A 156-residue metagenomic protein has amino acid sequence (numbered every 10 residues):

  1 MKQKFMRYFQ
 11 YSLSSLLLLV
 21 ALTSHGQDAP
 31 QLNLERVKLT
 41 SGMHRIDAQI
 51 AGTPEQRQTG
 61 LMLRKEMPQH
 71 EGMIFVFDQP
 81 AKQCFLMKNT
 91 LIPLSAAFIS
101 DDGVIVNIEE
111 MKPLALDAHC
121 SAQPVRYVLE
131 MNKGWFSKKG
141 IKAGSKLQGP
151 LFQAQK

Functional and structural regions predicted by a protein language model:
K2-L13: Bacterial N-terminal signal peptides that target proteins for export
K2-Q3, L17, A96: Low-complexity, intrinsically disordered short peptide segments enriched in small/polar/basic residues
S12-V20: Gram-negative bacterial Sec-dependent N-terminal signal peptides
A21-G26: N-terminal signal peptide c-region/cleavage motif recognized by signal peptidases
Q27-K156: Compact, glycine-rich, soluble single-domain proteins
